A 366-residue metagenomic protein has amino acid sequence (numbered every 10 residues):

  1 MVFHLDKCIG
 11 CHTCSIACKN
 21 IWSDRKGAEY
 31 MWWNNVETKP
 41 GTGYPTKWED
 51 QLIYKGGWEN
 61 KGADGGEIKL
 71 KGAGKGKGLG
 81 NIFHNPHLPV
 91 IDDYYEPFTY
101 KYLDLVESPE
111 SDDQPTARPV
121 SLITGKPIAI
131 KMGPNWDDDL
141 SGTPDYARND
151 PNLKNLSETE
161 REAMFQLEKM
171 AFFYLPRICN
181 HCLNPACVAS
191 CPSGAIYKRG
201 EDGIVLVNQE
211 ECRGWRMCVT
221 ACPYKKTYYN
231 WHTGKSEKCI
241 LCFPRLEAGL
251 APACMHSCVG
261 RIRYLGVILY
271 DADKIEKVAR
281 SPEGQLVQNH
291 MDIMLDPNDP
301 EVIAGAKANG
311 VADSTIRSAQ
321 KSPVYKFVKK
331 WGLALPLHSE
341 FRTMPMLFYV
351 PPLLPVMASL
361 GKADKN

Functional and structural regions predicted by a protein language model:
M1-N366: Non-ligating segments of multi-cofactor redox enzymes
